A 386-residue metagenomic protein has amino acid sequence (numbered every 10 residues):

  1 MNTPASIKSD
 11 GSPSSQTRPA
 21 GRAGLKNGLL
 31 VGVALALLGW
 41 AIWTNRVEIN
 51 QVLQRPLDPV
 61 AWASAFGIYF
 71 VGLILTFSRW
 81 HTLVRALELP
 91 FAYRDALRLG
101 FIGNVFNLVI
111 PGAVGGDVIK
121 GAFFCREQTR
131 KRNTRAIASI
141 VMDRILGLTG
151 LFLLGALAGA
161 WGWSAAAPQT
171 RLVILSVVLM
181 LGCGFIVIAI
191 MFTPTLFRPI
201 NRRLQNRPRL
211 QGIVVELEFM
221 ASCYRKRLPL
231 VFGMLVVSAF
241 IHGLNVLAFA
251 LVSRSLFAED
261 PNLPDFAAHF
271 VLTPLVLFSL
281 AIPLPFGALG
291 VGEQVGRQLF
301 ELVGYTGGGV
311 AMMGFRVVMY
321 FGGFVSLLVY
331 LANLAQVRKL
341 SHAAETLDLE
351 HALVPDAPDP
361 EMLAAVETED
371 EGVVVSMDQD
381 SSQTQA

Functional and structural regions predicted by a protein language model:
M1-F101, W161, A166-A281, V303 (+1 more regions): Predominantly cytoplasmic-facing regulatory/coupling regions of multi-pass membrane proteins
L37, G150-A158: Hydrophobic alpha-helical transmembrane segments of multi-pass integral membrane proteins
R94-R98, G116-D117, T129-M142, G304-F315: Membrane-interface alpha-helices at helix entry/exit sites of multi-pass transporters
L99-G103, N107, A138-G150, G233 (+2 more regions): Alpha-helical transmembrane segments of multi-pass membrane proteins
G103-G112, V271-L289, E293: Transmembrane alpha-helix interface/packing and boundary motifs in multi-pass membrane proteins, characterized by
V109-L153: Juxtamembrane loop-to-helix connectors within ABC transporter transmembrane domains
G115-C125, P283-E301: Re-entrant/interfacial helical elements at transmembrane boundaries that shape and gate the permeation pathway
